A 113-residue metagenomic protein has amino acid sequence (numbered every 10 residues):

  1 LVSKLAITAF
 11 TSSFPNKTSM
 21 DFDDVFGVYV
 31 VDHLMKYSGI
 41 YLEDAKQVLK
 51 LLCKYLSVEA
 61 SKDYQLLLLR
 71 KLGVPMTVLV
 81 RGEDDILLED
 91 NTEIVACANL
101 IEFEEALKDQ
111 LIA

Functional and structural regions predicted by a protein language model:
L1-S19: Major-groove DNA-recognition helix of helix-turn-helix-type DNA-binding domains
F14-A113: Arg/Lys-rich, alpha-helical DNA-contact motif
